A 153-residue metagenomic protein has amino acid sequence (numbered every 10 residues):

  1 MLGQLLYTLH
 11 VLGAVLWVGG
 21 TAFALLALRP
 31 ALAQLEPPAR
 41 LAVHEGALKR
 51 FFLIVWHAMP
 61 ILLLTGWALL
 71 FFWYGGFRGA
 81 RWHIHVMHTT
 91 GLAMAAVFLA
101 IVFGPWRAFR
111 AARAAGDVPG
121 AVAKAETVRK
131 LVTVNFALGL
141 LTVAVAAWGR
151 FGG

Functional and structural regions predicted by a protein language model:
M1-G153: Polytopic transmembrane helical bundles with strong interfacial aromatic enrichment
